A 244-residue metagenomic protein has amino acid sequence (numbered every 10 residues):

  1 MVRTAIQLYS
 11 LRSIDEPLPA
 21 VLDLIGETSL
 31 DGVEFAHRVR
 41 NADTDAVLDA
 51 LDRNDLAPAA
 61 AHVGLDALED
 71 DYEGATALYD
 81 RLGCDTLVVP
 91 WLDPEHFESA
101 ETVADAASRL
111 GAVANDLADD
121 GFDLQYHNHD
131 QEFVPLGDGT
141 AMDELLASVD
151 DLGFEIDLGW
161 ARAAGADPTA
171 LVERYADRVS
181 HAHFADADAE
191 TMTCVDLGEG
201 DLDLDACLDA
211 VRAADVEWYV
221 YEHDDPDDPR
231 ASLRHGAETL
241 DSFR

Functional and structural regions predicted by a protein language model:
M1-A5, S10-G26, L78-C84, D119-D123 (+3 more regions): Histidine-acidic metal/acid-base catalytic patches
M1-D80: N-terminal pre-domain/capping segments
L8-Y9, V33-F35, A61-V63, A100-E101 (+3 more regions): Short, contiguous strand/loop micro-motifs
S10-R12, V39, G64-A67, D93-E95 (+4 more regions): Active-site-proximal loop/turn and secondary-structure-junction residues that shape catalytic pockets, frequently
G32, P94-E98, M192, Y221: Short amphipathic alpha-helical segments at helix-loop
A46-R53, D105-D116, A206-A210: Catalytic-core regions built around general acid/base machinery
L65-F154, R230: Active-site acidic/histidine proton-transfer and metal-coordination neighborhood in alpha/beta enzyme cores
